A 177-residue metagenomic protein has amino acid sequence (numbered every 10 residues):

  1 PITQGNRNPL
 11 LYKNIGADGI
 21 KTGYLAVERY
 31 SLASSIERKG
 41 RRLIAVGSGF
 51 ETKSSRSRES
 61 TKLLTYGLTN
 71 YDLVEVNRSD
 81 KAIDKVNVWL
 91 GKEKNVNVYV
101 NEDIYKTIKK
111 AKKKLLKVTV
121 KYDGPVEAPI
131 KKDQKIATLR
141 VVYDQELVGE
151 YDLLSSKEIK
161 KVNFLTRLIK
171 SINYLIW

Functional and structural regions predicted by a protein language model:
P1-W177: Domain-terminus/edge residues, biased toward the C-terminal soluble/receptor-binding domains of extracytoplasmic
